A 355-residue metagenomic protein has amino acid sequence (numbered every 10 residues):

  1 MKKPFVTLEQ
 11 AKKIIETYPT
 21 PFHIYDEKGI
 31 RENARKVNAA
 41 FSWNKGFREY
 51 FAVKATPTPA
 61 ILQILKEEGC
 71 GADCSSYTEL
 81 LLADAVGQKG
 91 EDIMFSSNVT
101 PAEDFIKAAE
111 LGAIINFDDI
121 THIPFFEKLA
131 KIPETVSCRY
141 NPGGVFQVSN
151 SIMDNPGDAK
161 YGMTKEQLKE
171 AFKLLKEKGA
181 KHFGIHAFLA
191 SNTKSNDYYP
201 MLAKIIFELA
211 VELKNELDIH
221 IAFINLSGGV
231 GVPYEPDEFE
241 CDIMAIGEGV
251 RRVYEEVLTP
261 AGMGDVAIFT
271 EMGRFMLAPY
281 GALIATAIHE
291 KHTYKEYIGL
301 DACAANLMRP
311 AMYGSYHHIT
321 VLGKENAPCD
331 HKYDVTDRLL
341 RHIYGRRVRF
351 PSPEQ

Functional and structural regions predicted by a protein language model:
M1-E134, K169, K173-K181, N215 (+1 more regions): A charged N-terminal "starter" segment
G29, T56, E79, T100 (+8 more regions): Short, glycine-/Ser/Thr-/acidic-enriched flexible segments
I30, K54, S76, A108 (+5 more regions): Conserved, mostly hydrophobic/aromatic
P57-A60, L82, P101, P124 (+6 more regions): Flexible loop/turn segments at secondary-structure boundaries
G71, M94, I114-N116, S137-R139 (+6 more regions): Structured core elements
K131-V145: Glycine-rich, aromatic-flanked loop segments that form ligand/cofactor-binding clefts across common enzyme folds
P142-H289: Active-site loop/helix belt of alpha/beta enzymes
L258, M263-Q355: Charged (often Lys/Glu-rich) extended helix/loop segments that serve as interaction or gating elements
